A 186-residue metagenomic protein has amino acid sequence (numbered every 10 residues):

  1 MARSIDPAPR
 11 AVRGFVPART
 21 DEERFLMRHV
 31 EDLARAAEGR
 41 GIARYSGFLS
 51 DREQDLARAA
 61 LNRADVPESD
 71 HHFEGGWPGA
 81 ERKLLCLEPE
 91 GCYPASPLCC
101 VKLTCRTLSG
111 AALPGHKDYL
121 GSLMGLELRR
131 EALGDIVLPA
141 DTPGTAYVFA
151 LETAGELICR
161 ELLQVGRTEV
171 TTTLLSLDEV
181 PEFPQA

Functional and structural regions predicted by a protein language model:
A2-A186: Non-catalytic terminal extensions of ATP-dependent helicases
